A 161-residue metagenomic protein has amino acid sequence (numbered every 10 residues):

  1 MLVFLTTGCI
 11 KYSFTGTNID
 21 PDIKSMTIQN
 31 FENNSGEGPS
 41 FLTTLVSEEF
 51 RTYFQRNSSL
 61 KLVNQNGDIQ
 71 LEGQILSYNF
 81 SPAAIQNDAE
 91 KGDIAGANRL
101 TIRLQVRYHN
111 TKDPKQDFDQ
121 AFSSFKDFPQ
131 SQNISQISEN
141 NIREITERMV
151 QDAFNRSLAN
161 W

Functional and structural regions predicted by a protein language model:
M1-V3: Sec-dependent signal peptide recognition, specifically the positively charged N-region followed immediately by
L5-Q55, S59, V63-G67, K112 (+1 more regions): A structural "domain/chain start" motif
D22-K24, D117-F122: Short coil-to-beta-strand
N30, F122-K126: Short, small-residue-rich loop/turn micro-motifs
G38, L42, G96, I137 (+2 more regions): Conserved acidic
T43, S47, R51, T101-L104 (+4 more regions): Extracytoplasmic/secreted envelope proteins and their assembly/folding machinery, especially bacterial periplasmic
R56-K61, G67-D68, E72-D117, F125-Q136 (+1 more regions): Surface-exposed short loop/turn segments
S138-W161: Compositionally biased, intrinsically disordered linkers/stalks adjacent to structured regions
